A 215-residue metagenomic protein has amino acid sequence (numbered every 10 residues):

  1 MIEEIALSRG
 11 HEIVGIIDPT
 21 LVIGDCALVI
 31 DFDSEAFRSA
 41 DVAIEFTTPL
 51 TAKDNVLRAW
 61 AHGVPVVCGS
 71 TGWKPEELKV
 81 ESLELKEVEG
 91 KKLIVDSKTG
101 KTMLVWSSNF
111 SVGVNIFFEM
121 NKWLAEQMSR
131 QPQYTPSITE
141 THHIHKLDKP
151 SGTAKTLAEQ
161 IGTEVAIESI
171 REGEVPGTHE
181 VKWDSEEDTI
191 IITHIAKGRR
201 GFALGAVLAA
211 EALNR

Functional and structural regions predicted by a protein language model:
M1-F37, L50, P132-R215: C-terminal substrate-binding/catalytic lobe of Rossmann-fold NAD(P)-dependent oxidoreductases
L28, E84-E89: Short Gly/Ser/Thr- and charged-rich N-terminal loops/segments that act as flexible capping/hinge elements
A36-A43, A61-V64: Short acidic/histidine-rich motifs immediately flanking catalytic phosphotransfer sites in two-component signaling
A43-I44, T48, V67-C68: N-terminal Rossmann-like NAD(P) cofactor-binding module of classical short-chain dehydrogenase/reductase
K53-W60, G69-S82, G90-W106, V112-E126: Rossmann-fold NAD(P)-binding glycine/threonine-rich loop
G100, L104-M120, L124-S151, Q160: Rossmann-fold dinucleotide-binding core
